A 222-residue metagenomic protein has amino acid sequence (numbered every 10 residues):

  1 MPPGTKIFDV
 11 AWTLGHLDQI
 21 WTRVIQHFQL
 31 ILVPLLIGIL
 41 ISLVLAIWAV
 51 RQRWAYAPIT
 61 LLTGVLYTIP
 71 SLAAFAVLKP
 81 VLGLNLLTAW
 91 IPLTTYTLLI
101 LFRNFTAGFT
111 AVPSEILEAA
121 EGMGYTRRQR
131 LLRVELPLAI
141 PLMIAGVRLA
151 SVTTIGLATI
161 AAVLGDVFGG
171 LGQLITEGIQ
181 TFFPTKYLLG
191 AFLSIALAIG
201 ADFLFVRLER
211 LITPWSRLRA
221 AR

Functional and structural regions predicted by a protein language model:
M1-L35: Periplasmic/extracellular loop-to-transmembrane helix junction in inner-membrane transport proteins
Q19-L30, K79-I100, K186, G190: Loop-to-helix entry region at the N-terminal start of transmembrane alpha-helices in multi-pass membrane transporters
L32, T95, R127-A161, L189 (+1 more regions): Transmembrane alpha-helices
L40-L45, T88-L117, I140, V147-I155 (+1 more regions): Membrane-embedded alpha-helices of multi-pass transport/permease systems
L45-L78, L93, R103-A107: Cytoplasmic-entry segments and transmembrane alpha-helices of multi-pass inner-membrane transporters
R53, A107-T110, L188-R222: C-terminal transmembrane helix and the adjacent membrane-cytosol boundary/short C-terminal tail of inner/organellar
P80, L157-L193, R219-R222: Glycine-rich helix-loop "coupling/hinge" segments at transmembrane-helix boundaries in multipass transporters
N104-M143, G172: Short cytoplasmic-facing helical segments at TM-TM junctions of multi-pass membrane proteins
